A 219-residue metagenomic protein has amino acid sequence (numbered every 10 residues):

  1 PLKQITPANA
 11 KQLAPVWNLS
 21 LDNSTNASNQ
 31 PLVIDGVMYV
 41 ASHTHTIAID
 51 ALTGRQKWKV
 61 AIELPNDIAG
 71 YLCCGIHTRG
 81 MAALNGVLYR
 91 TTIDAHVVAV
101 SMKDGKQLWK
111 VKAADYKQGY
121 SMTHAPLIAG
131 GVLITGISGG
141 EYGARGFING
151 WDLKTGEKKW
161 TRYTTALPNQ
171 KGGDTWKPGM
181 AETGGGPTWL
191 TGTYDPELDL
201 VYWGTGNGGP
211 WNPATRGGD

Functional and structural regions predicted by a protein language model:
P1-L21, R55-G70, K106-D115, E157-T165 (+1 more regions): Aromatic (tryptophan-biased) beta-strands that constitute blades/sheets of beta-rich domains
P7-A10, G36, A51, M102 (+2 more regions): Inter-blade boundary loops/turns of WD-repeat beta-propellers
S24-H43, G70-H96, S121-R145, M180-R216: Repeat-blade elements of multi-bladed beta-propeller folds
T44-I62, I148-T164, G185, W189-Y202 (+1 more regions): Carboxylate/His-rich catalytic cores and anion/metal-binding grooves
I49, G54, L88, V97-V100 (+2 more regions): Hydrophobic packing within well-folded, soluble alpha/beta domains
V100-G105, G146-K158, G217-D219: Beta-propeller blade signature
